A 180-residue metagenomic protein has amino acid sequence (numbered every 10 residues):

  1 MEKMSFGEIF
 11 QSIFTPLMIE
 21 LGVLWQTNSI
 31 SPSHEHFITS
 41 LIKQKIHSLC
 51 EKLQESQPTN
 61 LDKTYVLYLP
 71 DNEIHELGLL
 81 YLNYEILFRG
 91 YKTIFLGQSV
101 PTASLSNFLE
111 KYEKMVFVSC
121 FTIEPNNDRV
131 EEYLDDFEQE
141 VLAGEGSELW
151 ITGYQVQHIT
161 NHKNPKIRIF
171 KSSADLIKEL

Functional and structural regions predicted by a protein language model:
M1-K52: Long amphipathic alpha-helical segments
S31, F37-L180: C-terminal regulatory/effector modules of DNA-binding transcriptional regulators
